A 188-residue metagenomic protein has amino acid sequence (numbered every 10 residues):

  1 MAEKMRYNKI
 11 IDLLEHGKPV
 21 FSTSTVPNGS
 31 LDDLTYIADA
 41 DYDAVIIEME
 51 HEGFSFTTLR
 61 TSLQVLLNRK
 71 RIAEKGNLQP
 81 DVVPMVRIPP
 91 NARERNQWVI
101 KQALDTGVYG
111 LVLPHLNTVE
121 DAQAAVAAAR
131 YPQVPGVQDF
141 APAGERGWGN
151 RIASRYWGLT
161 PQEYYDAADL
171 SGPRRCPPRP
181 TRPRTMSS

Functional and structural regions predicted by a protein language model:
M1-S188: Expand to "…catalyze enediolate/carbanion chemistry for C-C bond making/breaking, isomerization, decarboxylation
